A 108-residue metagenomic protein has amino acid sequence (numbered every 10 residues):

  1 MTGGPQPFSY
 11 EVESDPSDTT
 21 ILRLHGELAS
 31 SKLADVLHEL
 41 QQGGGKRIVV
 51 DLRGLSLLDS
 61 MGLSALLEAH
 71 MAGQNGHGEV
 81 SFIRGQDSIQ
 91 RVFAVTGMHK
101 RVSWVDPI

Functional and structural regions predicted by a protein language model:
T2-L37: STAS-typified acidic loop motif
E27-V102: Amphipathic alpha-helical interaction surfaces in cytosolic regulatory modules
W104-I108: Short acidic low-complexity segments
